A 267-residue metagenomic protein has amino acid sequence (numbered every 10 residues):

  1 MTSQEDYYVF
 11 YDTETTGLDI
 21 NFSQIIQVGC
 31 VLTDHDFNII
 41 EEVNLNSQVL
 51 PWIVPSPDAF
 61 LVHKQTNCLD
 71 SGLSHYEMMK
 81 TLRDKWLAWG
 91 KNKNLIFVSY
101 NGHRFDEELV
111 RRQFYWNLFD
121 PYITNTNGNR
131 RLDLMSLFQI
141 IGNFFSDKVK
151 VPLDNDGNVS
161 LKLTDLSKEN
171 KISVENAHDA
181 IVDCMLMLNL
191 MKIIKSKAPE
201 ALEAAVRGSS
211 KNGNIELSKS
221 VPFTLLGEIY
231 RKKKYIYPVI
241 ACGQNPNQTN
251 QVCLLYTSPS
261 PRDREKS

Functional and structural regions predicted by a protein language model:
M1-Y7: Extreme N-terminus of proteins, especially the signal/transit-peptide cleavage junction and the first residues
D6, S23-V28, L32-Q65, W89-P199 (+1 more regions): Metal-dependent phosphoesterase core characteristic of DEDDh/y 3'-5' exonuclease domains
F10-Y11: Short hydrophobic beta-strand that contains or immediately precedes a catalytic carboxylate
E14-N21: Short acidic, Gly/Ser-rich segments with clustered Asp/Glu that frequently serve as metal-coordination loops in enzyme
V62-L82: Metal-dependent phosphoesterase signature
M79-N92: Short, basic/hydrophobic alpha-helical segments
A204-V252: Extended amphipathic alpha-helical segments with heptad-repeat/coiled-coil character used for oligomerization, fusion
Y256-E265: Conserved small/polar residues in nucleotide/adenosyl-binding loops
